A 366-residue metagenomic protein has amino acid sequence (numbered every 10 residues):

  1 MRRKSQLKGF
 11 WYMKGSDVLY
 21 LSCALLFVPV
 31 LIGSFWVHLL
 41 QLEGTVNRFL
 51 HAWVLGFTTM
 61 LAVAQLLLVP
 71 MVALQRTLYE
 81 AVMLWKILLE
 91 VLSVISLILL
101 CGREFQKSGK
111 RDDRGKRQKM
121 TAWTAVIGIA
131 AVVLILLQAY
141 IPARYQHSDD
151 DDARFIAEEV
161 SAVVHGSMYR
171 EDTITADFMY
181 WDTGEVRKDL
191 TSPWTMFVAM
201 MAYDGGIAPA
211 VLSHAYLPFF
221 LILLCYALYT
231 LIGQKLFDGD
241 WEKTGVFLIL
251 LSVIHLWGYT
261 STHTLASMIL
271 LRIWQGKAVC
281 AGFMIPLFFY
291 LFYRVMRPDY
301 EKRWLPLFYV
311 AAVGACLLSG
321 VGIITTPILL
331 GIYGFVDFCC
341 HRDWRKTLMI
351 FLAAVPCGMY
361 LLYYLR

Functional and structural regions predicted by a protein language model:
R2-R117, C340, M349, C357-Y363: Membrane-embedded, hydrophobic transmembrane alpha-helices
G15-Y20, A73-M83, S148, T260-C280: Membrane-helix boundary/interfacial segments in multi-pass membrane proteins
V28-I32, W274-R297: Specific aromatic-rich, kink-prone transmembrane helix
W36, P70, Y229-G239, F289-F292: Transmembrane-helix signature of membrane-embedded glycosylation machinery that interfaces with polyprenol carriers
W123-D150, V253, A354-L365: Transmembrane signal-anchor helices characteristic of membrane glycosylation enzymes that use polyprenol
L134-H255, T264-R272, F283: Active-site lumenal/periplasmic loops and adjacent helix-entry segments of GT-C-fold, multi-pass membrane
W304-G320: Membrane-interface alpha helices of multi-pass inner-membrane proteins
T326-F351: Perimembrane helix-loop-helix junctions
